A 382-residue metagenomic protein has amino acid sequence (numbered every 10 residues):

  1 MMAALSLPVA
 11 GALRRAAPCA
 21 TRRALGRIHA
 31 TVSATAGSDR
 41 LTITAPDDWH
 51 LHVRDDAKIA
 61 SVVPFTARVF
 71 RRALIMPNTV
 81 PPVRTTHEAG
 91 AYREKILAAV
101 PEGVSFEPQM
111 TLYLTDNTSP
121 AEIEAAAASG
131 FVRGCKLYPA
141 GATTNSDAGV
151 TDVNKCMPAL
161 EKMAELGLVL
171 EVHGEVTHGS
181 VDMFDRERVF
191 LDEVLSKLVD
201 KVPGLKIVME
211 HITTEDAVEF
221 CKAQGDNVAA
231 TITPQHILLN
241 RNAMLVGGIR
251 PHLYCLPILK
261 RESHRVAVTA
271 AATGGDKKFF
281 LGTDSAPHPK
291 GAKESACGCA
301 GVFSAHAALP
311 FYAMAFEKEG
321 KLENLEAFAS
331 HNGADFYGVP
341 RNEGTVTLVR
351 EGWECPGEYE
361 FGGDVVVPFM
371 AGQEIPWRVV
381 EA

Functional and structural regions predicted by a protein language model:
M1-A20: N-terminal chloroplast transit peptides
A30-A67: Replace "His-x-His-based motif
A30-V32, G37-S38, E122-L137, N145-L281: Histidine/acidic residue-rich metal-binding segments in metalloenzymes
A45-D56, L170-V176, I232, T283-S285: Histidine-centered catalytic micro-motifs
D48-W49, V62-E88, G103-T115, F131-N145 (+2 more regions): Divalent metal-dependent hydrolysis catalytic cores, especially in the metallo-beta-lactamase
D56-V63, N117-A127: Short, acidic/polar
I232-G298, V346-A382: Active-site neighborhoods of metal-dependent hydrolases
G274-R341: His/Asp/Glu-enriched, well-ordered alpha-helical/loop segment that forms or immediately abuts the divalent-metal
